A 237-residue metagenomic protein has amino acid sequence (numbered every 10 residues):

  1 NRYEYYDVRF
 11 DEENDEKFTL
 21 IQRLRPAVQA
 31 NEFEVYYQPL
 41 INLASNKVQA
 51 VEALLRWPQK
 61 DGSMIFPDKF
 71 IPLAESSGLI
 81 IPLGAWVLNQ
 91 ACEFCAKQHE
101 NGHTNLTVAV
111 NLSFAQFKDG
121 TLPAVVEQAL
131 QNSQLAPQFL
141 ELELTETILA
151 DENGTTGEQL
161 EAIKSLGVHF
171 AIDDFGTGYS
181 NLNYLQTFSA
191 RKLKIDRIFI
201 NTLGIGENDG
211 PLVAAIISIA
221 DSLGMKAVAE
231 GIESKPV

Functional and structural regions predicted by a protein language model:
N1-V8: Short, structured interface segments
E4, V35-Y36, P82, L106 (+4 more regions): A local structural micro-motif
V8-L135, T147-I148, E161-A162, F175-T177 (+3 more regions): Bacterial c-di-GMP phosphodiesterase EAL domain
A124-L203, I217-V237: The catalytic core of metal-dependent phosphodiesterases that act on cyclic dinucleotides
E207: Divalent-cation-assisted or electrostatically stabilized phosphate/pyrophosphate-binding catalytic cores
